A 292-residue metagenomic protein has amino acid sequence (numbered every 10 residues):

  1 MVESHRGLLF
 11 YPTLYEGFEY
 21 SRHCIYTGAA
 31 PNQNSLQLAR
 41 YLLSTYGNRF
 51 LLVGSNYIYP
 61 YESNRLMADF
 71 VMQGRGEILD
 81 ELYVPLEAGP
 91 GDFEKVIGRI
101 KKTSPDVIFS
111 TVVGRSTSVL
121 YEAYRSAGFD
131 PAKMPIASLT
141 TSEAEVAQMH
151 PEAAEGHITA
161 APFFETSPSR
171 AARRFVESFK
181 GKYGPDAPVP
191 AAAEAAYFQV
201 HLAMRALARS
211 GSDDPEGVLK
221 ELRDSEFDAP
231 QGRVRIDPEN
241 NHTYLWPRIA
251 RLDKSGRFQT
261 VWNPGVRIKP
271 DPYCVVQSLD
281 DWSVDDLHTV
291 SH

Functional and structural regions predicted by a protein language model:
E3-I25: Flexible loop/hinge segments that line or gate small-molecule binding clefts
S4-R6, Y20, G74, A132 (+1 more regions): Short, structured coil segments at secondary-structure junctions
R6-L8, R49, K133-P135: Proline-centered loop/turn at the N-terminus of a beta-strand
F10-P12, T27, L139, A160: Generic beta-sheet signal
E16-G17, H23-A127, T166-R174, Q199: Extracellular/periplasmic Venus flytrap/periplasmic-binding protein
L52-S55, A187-E194, P215-V218, V234-R235: Surface-exposed patches in mature extracellular/periplasmic domains of secreted proteins
Y124-Y197, A208-D213, W262-S291: Extracellular/periplasmic periplasmic-binding protein-like sensory domains
R223-H292: Solvent-exposed, acidic/polar segments of extracytosolic/periplasmic ligand-binding ectodomains
